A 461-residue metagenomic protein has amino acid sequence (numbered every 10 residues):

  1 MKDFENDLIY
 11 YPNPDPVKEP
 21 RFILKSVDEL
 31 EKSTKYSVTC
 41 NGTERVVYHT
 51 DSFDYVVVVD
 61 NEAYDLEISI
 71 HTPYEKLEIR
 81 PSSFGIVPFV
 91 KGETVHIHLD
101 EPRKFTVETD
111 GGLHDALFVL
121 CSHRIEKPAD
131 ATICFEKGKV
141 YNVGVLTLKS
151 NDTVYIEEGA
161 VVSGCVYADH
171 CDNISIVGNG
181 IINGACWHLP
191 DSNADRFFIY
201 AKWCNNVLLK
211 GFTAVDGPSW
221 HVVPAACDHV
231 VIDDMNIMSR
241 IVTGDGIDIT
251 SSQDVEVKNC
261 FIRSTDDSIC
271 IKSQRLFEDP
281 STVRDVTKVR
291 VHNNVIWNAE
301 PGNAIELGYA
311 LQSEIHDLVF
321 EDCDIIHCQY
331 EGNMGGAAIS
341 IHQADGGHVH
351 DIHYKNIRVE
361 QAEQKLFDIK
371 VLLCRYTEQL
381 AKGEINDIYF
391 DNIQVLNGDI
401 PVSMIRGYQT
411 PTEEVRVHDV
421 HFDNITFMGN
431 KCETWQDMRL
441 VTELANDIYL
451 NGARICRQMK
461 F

Functional and structural regions predicted by a protein language model:
M1-F461: Extracellular/periplasmic carbohydrate-active domains that bind, remodel, or depolymerize complex polysaccharides
